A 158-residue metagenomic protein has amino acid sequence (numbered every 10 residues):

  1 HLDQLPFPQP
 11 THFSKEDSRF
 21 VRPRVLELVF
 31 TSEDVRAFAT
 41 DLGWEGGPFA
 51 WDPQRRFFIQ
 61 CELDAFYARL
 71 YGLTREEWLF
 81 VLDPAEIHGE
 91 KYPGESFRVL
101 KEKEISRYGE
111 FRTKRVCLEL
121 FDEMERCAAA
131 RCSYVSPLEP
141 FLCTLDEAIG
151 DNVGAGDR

Functional and structural regions predicted by a protein language model:
H1-R158: S-adenosyl-L-methionine
